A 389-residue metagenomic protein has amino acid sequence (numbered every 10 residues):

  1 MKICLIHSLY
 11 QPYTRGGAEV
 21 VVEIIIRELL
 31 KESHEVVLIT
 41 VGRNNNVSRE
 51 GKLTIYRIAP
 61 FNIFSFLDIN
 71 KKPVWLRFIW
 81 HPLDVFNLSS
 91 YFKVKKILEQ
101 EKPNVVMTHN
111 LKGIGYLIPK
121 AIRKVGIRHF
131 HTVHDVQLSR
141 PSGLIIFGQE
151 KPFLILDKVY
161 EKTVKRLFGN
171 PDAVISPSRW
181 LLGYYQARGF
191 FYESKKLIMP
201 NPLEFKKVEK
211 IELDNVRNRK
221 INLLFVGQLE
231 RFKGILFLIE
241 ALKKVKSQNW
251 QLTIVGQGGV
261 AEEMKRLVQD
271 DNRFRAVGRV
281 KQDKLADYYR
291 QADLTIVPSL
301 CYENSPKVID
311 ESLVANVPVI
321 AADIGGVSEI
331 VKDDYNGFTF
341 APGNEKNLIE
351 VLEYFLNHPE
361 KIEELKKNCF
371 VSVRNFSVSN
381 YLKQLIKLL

Functional and structural regions predicted by a protein language model:
V20, I221, F225-K244, G259-E262: A conserved mid-protein helix/loop that constitutes part of the nucleotide-sugar donor-binding site
G42, W180, P202: Carbohydrate-associated surface elements
F92, K124, Q137, F153-V174 (+2 more regions): Membrane-proximal helix-turn-helix segments that form the acceptor-binding/catalytic region of lipid-linked
M264-D283: Nucleotide-activated donor-binding/catalytic signature segment of Leloir-type glycosyltransferases, i.e., the conserved
R279-V280, Y288-A292: Short alpha-helical donor nucleotide-sugar binding micro-motif in glycosyltransferases
V297, P318-A321: Short hydrophobic beta-strand element within catalytic cores of glycosyltransferases and related nucleotide-activated
D333-D334, F338-E345, Y354-E360: Conserved acidic donor-binding segment of nucleotide-sugar-dependent glycosyltransferases
N347, Y354, K361-N375, K387: A short, well-ordered alpha-helix in the C-terminal region of glycosyltransferases
